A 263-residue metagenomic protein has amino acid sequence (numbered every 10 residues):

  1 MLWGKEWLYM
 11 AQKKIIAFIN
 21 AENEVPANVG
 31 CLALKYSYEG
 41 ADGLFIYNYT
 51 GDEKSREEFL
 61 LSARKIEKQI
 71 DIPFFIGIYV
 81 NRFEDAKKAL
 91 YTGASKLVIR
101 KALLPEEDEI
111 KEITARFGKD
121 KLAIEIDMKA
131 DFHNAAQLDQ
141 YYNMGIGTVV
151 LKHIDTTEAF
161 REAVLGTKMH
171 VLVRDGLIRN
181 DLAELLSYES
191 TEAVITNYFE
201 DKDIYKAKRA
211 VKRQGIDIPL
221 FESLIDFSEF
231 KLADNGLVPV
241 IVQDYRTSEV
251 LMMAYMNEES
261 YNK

Functional and structural regions predicted by a protein language model:
W3-F74, N81-E84, I124, A130-V149: Conserved N-terminal beta1-alpha1 strand-loop-helix module at the mouth
F18, L32, G40-A41, E57 (+6 more regions): General detector of folded, globular domains
I19-E22, I72-E84, L103, I126-F132 (+3 more regions): Glycine-rich beta-to-alpha transition loops that act as phosphate-gripper elements at the mouths of alpha/beta enzyme
L32, F59-I66, D85, E106-I113 (+6 more regions): A general structural detector for well-ordered alpha-helical segments in enzyme core domains, enriched
Y49, T92-E109, V149-D155, Y188-K206: Glycine-rich phosphate-binding active-site loops on the catalytic face of alpha/beta enzymes
K54-G77, E109-M128, T156-I178: Alpha-helix-loop-beta-strand connector modules within alpha/beta enzyme cores
I76, V80-G93, A136-Y141, F160-A193: Catalytic cores of alpha/beta
A135-M144, L182-A193, Y198-K263: Flexible "arm" and connector segments at domain edges
